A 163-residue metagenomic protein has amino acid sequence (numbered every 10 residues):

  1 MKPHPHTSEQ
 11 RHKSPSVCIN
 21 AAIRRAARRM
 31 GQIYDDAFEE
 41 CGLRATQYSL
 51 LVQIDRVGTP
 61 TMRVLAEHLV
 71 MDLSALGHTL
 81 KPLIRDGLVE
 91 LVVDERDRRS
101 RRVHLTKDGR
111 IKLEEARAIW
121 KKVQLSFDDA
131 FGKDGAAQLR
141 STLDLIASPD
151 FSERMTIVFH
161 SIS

Functional and structural regions predicted by a protein language model:
M1-C41: N-terminal leader segment of winged-helix/HTH proteins
M1-R11, K133-S163: C-terminal regulatory/oligomerization modules of transcriptional regulators
R24-A27, V52-R56, R117, D144: Short, locally clustered residues in the helix-turn-helix/winged-helix DNA-binding domain
G31, T59, K81-S141: Charged, amphipathic alpha-helical coiled-coil/dimerization segments
R44-T46, T61, T106: Residues that mark the N-terminal boundary/hinge immediately upstream of a DNA-recognition element
G58-T59, V70: Central "turn" residue of the DNA-binding helix-turn-helix
A66: The alpha-helix within a helix-turn-helix
D72-A75: Helix-turn-helix DNA-binding motif, specifically the short coil turn and the N-cap/start of the second
